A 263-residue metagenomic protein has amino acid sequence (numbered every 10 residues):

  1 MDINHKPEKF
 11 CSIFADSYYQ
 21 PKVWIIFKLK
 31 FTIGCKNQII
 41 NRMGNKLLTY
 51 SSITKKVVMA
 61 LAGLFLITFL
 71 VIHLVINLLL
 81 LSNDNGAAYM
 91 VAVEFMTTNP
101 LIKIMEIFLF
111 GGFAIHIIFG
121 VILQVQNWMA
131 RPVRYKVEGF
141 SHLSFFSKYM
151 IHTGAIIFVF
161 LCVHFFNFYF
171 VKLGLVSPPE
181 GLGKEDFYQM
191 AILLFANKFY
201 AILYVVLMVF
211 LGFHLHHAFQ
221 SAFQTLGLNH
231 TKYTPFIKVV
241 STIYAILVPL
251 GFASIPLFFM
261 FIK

Functional and structural regions predicted by a protein language model:
N4-H5, G34, N41: Intrinsic disorder/low-complexity segments enriched in small, polar and charged residues
I40-K263: Membrane-embedded alpha-helical bundles that constitute the cytochrome b-like, heme-associated redox core of multi-pass
